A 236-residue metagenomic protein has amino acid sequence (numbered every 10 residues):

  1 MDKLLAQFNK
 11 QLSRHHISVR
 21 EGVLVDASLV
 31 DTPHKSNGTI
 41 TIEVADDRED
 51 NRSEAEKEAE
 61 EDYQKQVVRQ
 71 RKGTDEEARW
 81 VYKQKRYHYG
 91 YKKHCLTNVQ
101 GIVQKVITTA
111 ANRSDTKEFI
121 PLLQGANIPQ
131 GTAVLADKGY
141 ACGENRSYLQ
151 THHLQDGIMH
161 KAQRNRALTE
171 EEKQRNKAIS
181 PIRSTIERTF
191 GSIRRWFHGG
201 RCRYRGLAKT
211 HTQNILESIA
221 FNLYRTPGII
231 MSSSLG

Functional and structural regions predicted by a protein language model:
M1-H152, L216: Polybasic low-complexity intrinsically disordered regions
D50, E54, R71-G73, V81 (+9 more regions): Small/flexible residues
V99, H160-A162, F197: Short, small-residue-rich loop/turn micro-motifs
A110-A111, H160-R164: Short, acidic/turn-prone active-site loops that include or flank metal/cofactor- and phosphate-binding residues
G139-Y140, A162-Q163, G206-T212: Small/polar glycine-rich anion-binding or flexible loop at a beta-alpha turn
H152-H160: Short hydrophobic/aromatic-enriched beta-strand-loop microsegments
H153, E172-G236: Basic, amphipathic alpha-helical segments enriched in Lys/Arg and hydrophobic/aromatic residues
N165-E172: Short, charged, surface-exposed secondary-structure boundary motifs
